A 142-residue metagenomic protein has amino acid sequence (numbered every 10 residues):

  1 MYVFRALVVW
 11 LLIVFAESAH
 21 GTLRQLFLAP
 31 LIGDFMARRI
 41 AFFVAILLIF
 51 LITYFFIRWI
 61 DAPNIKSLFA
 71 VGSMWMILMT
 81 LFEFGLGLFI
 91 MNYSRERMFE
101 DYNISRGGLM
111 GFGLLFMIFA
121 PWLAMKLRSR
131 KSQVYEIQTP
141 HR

Functional and structural regions predicted by a protein language model:
M1-A29: N-terminal signal-anchor transmembrane alpha-helix
V3-L11, R39-F43, L68-S73, G108-L115: Hydrophobic alpha-helical transmembrane segments
L23-I32, F89-Y102: Membrane-interface helix termini and inter-helical loops of multi-pass transporters
F27-L47, L68: Loop-to-helix transition at the N-terminal end of transmembrane alpha-helices
F35, F99-G111: Short aromatic-rich membrane-water interface segments that cap or initiate transmembrane helices in multi-pass membrane
I46-Y54, M110-A124: Hydrophobic cores of alpha-helical transmembrane segments in multi-pass inner/ER membrane proteins, independent
W59, L123-E136: Membrane-interface capping segments at transmembrane-helix boundaries
A62-R97: Mid-chain, well-packed structural core segment of small domains
